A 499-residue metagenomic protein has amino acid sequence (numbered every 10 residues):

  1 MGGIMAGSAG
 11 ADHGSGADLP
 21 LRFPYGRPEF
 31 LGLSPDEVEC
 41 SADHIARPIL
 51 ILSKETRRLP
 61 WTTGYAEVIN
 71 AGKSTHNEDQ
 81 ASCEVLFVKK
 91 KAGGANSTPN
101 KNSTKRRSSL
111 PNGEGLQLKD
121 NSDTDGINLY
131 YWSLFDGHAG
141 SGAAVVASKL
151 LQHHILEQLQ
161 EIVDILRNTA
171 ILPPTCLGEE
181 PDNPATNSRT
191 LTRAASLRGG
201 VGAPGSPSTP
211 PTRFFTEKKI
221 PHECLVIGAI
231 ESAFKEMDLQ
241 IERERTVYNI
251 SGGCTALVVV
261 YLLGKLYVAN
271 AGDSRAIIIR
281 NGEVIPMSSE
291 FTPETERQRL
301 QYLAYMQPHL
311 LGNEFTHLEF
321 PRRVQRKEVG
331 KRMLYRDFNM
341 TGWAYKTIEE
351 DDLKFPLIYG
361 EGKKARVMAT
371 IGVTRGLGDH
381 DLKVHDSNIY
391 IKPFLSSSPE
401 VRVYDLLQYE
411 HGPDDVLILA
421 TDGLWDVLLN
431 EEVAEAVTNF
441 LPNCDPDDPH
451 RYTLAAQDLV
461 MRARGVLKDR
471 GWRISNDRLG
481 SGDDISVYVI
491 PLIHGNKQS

Functional and structural regions predicted by a protein language model:
G2-Y131, G137-S499: PP2C/PPM-type serine/threonine phosphatase catalytic core, specifically the conserved beta-strand-loop-alpha-helix
